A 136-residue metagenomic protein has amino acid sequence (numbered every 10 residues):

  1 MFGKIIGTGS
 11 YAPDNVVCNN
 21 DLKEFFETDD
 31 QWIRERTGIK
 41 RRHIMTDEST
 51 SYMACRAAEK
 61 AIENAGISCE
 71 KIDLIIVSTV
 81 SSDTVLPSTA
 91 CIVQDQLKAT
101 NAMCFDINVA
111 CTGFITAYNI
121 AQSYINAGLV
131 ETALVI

Functional and structural regions predicted by a protein language model:
M1-D73, L97: Conserved "HGTGT" condensation-loop signature of ketosynthase/thiolase-family condensing enzymes that catalyze
N15, E59, I67, Q122-A127 (+1 more regions): Contiguous hydrophobic segments
R34-R36, K40-Y52, T79-A133: Conserved catalytic cysteine-centered active-site region of acyl-thioester-dependent Claisen-condensing enzymes
D73-T79: Short glycine-rich or small-residue beta-strand-to-loop segments that form or flank ligand, phosphate, metal/Fe-S
